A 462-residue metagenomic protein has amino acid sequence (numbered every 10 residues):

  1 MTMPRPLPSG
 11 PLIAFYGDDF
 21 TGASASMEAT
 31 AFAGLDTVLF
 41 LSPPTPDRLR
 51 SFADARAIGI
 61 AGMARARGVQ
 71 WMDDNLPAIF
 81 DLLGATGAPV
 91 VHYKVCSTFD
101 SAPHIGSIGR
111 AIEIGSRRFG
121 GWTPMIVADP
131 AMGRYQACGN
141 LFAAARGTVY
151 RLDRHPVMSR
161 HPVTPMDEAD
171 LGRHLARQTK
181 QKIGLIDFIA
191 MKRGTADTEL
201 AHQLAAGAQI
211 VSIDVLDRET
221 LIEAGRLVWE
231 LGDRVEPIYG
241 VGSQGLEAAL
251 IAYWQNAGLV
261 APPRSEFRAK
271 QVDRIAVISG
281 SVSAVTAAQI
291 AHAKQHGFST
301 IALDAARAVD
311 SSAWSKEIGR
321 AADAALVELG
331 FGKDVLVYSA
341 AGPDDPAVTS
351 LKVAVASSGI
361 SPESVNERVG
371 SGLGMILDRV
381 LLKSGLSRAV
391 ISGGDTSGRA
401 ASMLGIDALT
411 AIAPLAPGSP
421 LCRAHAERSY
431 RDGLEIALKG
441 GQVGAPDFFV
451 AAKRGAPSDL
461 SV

Functional and structural regions predicted by a protein language model:
M3-A53, D74-N75, A128-A131: N-terminal basic/disordered segments at the start of proteins
G10-L12, G68-M72, F80-V95, F99-L221 (+2 more regions): Cap/lid and interdomain-hinge subdomains that line or gate substrate/regulatory clefts in soluble alpha/beta enzymes
L12-G17, I58-A66, P89-S101, V211-D214 (+3 more regions): Short glycine-rich or small-residue beta-strand-to-loop segments that form or flank ligand, phosphate, metal/Fe-S
A25-E28, P103-S107, R134-A143, D197-T198 (+6 more regions): Short acidic, glycine/serine/threonine-rich loops at helix termini
A53-A64, K333, C422-S461: A structural-propensity feature for long, helix-poor, extended segments
R118, R146-A325: Conserved, well-structured core segments that form the ligand-binding/active-site neighborhood of functional domains
A325-S392: C-terminal structural cap/anchor segments
L386-G444, F448: Conserved, well-ordered active-site substructure
